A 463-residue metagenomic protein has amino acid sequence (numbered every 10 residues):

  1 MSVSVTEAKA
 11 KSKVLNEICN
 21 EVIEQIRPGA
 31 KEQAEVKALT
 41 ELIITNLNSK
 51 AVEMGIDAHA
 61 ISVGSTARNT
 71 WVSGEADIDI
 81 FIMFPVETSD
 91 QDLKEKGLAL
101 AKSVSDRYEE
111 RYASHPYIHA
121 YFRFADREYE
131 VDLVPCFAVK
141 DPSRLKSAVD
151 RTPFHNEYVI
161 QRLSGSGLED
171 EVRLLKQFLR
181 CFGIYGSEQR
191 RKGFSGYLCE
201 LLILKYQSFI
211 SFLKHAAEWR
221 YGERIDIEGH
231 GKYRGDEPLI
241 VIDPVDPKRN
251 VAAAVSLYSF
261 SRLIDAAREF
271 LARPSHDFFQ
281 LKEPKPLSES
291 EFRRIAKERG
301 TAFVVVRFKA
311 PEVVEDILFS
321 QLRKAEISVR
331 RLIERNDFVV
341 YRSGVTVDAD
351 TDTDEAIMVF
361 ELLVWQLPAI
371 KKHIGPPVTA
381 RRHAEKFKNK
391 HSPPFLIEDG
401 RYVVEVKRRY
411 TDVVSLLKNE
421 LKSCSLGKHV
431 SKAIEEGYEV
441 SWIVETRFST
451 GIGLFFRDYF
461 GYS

Functional and structural regions predicted by a protein language model:
M1-E75, E87-Q91, Y121, C136-V139 (+1 more regions): N-terminal regions immediately upstream of nucleotidyltransferase
L47, E95-K146, I333, V339-M358: Conserved catalytic core of two-metal-ion nucleotidyltransferases
W71-V72, A76, I80-P85, D132-S166: Hydrophobic, small-residue-rich alpha-helical packing segments that form membrane-like cores
I78-P85, V304-V313, I357-L362: Short, hydrophobic beta-strand segments
V86-D90, R107-Y108, R162-S166, S187: Short, polar/flexible loop-turn hinges at active-site or ligand-entry regions and domain interfaces
K94-L100, K372-P377: Short amphipathic alpha-helices in soluble, non-transmembrane regions that often serve as interface/regulatory elements
G167-T353, W365-I370: Conserved nucleotidyltransferase catalytic core and NTase-mimicking acidic/glycine-rich helix/loop elements in nucleic
T346-S463: Extended, charged low-complexity segments that frequently continue into or abut oligomerization scaffolds
